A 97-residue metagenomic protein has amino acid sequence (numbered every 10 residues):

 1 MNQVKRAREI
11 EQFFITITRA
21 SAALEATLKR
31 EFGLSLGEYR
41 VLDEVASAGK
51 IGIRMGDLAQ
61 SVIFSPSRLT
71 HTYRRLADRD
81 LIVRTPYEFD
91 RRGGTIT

Functional and structural regions predicted by a protein language model:
M1-F32: N-terminal leader segment of winged-helix/HTH proteins
Q12-F14, K29-E31, V41, R75 (+1 more regions): Short, flexible segments with low predicted structural confidence
F13-T16, E38-E44, T95: Residue-level recognition of specific faces of alpha-helices
S21, Y39, A46, H71 (+1 more regions): Residue-level detector of solvent-exposed, low-hydrophobicity positions
L24-S65: N-terminal helix-turn-helix DNA-binding core of bacterial DNA-binding proteins
I51-I96: Canonical helix-turn-helix DNA-binding module
